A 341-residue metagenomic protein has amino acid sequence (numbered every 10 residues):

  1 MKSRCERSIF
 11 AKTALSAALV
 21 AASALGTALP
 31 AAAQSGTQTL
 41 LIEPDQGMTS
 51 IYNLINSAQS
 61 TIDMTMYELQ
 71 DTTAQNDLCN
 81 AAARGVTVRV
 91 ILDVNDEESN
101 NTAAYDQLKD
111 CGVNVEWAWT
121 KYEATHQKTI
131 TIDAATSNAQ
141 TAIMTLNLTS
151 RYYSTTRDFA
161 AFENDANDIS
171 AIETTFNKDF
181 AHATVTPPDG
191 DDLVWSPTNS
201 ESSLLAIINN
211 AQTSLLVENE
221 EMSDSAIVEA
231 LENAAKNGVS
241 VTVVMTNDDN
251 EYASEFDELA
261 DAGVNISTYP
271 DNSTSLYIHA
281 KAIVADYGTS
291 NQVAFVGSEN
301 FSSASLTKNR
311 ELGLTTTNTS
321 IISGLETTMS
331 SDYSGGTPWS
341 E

Functional and structural regions predicted by a protein language model:
E6-T13, A17-L19, L25, L29-Y52 (+6 more regions): PLD/PLD-like phosphodiesterase catalytic module centered on the HKD motif
T37-E43, M64-Y67, G190-P197, N219-E220: Short, flexible loop segments at the rims of nucleotide/cofactor-binding pockets, characterized by
A58, A211: An anion/phosphate-binding loop that grips the pyrophosphate of nucleotide cofactors and donors
L146, E220, E299: Active-site metal-binding loops of divalent metal-dependent hydrolases
K178-S196: Mid-sequence helix-capping/hinge segment at a functional interface
L193-N210: Extracellular/periplasmic Venus flytrap/periplasmic-binding protein
S223: Residues that scaffold, gate, or flank divalent-cation-dependent active/transport sites
